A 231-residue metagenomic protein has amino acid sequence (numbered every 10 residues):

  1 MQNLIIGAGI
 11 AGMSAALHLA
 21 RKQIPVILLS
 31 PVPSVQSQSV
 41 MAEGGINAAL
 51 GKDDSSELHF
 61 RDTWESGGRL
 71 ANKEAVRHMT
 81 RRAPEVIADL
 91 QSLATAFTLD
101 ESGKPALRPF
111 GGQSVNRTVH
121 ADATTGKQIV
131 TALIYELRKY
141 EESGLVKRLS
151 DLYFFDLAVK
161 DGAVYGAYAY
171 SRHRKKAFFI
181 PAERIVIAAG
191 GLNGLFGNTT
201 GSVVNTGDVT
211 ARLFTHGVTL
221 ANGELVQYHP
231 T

Functional and structural regions predicted by a protein language model:
M1-R61, D122-T231: Residues forming the flavin
G45, V86, N116-R117, R212: Alpha-helix boundary/capping detector
S56, T63, S102-A106, F110 (+1 more regions): N-proximal short alpha-helices
S66-L107: Rossmann-like flavin
R69-K73, K104-T131, N193-G197: Helix-loop-beta segment of a Rossmann-like dinucleotide-binding subdomain
V76-H78, D89-T95, N116-A121, A163-Y168: Short, charged low-complexity intrinsically disordered segments located at boundaries of structured domains
